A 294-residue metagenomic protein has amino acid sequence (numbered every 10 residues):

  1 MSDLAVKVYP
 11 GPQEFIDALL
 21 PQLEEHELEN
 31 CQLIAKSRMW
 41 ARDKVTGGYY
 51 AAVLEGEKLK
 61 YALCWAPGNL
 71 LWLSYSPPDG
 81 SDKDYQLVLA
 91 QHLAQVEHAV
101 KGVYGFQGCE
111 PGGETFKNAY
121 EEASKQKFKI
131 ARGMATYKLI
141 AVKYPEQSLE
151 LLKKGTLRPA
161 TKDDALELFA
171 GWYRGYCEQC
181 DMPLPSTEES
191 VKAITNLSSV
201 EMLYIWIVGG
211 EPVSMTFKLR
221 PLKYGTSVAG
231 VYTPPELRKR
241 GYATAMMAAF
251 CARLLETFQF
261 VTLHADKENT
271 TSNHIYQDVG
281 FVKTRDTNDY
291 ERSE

Functional and structural regions predicted by a protein language model:
M1-Q32, Y144-L184: Short amphipathic alpha-helix that is part of the acyltransferase structural core
S2, K7-P10, P21, E27 (+3 more regions): Conserved donor-binding loop and adjoining core beta-sheet/short helix segment in diverse acyl/aminoacyl transferases
E57, C64-L70, C177-D181, E188-A229: Acetyl-CoA-dependent GNAT
K58, A66-K153, Y290: Acyl-donor-binding surface of acyltransferase catalytic domains
P78, P234, R238, D266: Residue-level recognition of the GNAT/N-acetyltransferase active site
D82-A94, T233, K239-L255, N273-D278: Conserved acetyl-CoA-binding loop-helix of GNAT-fold acetyltransferases
V100-E110, L254-A265: Conserved GNAT acetyl-CoA-binding A-motif
Q107-G113, L263-Q277, D289-E294: Conserved beta-strand-loop-alpha-helix junction that forms the acyl-donor binding cleft
